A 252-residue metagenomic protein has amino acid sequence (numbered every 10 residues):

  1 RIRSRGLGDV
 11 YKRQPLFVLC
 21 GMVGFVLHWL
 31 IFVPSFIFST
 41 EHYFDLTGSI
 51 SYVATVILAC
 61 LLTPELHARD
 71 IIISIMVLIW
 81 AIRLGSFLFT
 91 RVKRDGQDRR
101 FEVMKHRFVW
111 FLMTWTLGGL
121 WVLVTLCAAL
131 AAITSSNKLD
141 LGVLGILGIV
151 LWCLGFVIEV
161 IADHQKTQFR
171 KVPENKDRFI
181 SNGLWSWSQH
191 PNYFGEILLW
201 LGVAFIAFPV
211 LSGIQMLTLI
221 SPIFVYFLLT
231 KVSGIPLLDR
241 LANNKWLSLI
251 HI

Functional and structural regions predicted by a protein language model:
R1-Y11, I250-H251: Single conserved hydrophobic/aromatic residue that forms the stacking wall/gate of nucleotide- or nucleobase-binding
R13-F17, G21, H42, R107-L112 (+3 more regions): Hydrophobic, aromatic-rich alpha-helical transmembrane segments and their membrane-interface anchor motifs
L16-H28, S51-I82, V122-Q165, E174-L249: Hydrophobic transmembrane alpha-helices
W29-T40, S86-T90: C-terminal ends of transmembrane helices
T40-Y52, G96-T114, R178-W185: Juxtamembrane helix-capping/reentrant segments at transmembrane boundaries
I82-G96, V160-F169: Membrane-water interface of transmembrane alpha-helices
V92, R99-V103, P173-E174, K245: Interfacial loop at the N-terminal end of multi-pass membrane proteins
